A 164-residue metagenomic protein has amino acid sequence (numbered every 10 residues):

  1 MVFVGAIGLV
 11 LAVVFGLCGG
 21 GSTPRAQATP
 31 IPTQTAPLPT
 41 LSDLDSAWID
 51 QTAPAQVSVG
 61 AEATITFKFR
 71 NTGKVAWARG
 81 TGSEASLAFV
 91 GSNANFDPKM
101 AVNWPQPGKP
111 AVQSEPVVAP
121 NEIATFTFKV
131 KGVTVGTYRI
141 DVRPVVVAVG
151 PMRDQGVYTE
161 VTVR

Functional and structural regions predicted by a protein language model:
L11-Q34: C-terminal region of N-terminal signal peptides and the immediate post-cleavage residues of exported proteins
P30-S58: Low-complexity, acidic Ser/Thr/Pro/Gly-rich terminal tails and inter-domain linkers that flank the onset of structured
D45-I49, A94-Q113: Short beta-strand and strand-turn-strand segments in soluble, beta-rich domains
V59-T66, T137-D141: Short, solvent-exposed loop/turn segments enriched in Ser/Thr/Gly
F69-G73: Asparagine-centered strand-capping/turn motif at beta-strand->loop junctions
K74-P105, R143-V146: Short acidic, flexible loop segments centered on an aromatic residue
W104-V133: Intrinsically disordered, low-complexity Pro/Gly/Ser/Thr-rich segments with frequent PxxP/GP/PP motifs and embedded
T134-V161: Terminal connector regions
